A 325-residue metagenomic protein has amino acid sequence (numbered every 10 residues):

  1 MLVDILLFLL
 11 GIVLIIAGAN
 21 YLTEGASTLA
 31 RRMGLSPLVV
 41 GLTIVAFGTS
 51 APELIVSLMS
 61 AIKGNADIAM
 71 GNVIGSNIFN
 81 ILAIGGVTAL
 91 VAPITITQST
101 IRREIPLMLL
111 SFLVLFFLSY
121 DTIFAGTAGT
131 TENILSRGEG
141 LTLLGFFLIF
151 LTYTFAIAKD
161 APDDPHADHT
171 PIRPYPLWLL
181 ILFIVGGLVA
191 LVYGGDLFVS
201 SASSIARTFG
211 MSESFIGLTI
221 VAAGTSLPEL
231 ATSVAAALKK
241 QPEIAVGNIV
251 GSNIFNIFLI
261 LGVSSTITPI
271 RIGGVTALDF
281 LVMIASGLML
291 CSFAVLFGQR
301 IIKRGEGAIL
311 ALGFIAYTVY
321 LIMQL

Functional and structural regions predicted by a protein language model:
M1-L325: Hydrophobic alpha-helical segments, chiefly the membrane-spanning helices and signal/signal-anchor peptides
